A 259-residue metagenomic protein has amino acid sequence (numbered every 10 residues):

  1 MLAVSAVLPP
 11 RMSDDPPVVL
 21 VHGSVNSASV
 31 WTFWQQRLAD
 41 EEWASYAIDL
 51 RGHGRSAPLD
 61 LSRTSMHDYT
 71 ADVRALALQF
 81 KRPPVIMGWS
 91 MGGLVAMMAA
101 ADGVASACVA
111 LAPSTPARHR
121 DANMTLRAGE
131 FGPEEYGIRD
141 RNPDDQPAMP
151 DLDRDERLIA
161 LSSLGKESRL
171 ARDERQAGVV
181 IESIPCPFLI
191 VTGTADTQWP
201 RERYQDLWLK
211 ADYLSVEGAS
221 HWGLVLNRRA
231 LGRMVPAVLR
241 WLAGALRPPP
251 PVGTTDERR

Functional and structural regions predicted by a protein language model:
G23-N26, T194-A195: Active-site glycine-rich loops that stabilize anionic/oxyanionic intermediates across multiple enzyme folds
V25-F33, S45: Serine-hydrolase catalytic-loop signature spanning alpha/beta hydrolases and amidase-signature enzymes
L38-P58: Conserved alpha/beta-hydrolase
R55-P84: Active-site loop/oxyanion-hole signature of alpha/beta-hydrolase fold enzymes
A101-E135, A171-A177: Flexible "cap/lid" loop of the alpha/beta hydrolase fold
I184, I190-T192: Short beta-strand/loop motif that positions the catalytic acidic residue of the alpha/beta-hydrolase fold
T197-R203: Conserved alpha/beta-hydrolase "acid-adjacent" motif
A219-R233: Catalytic histidine-centered segment of alpha/beta-hydrolase-like enzymes
